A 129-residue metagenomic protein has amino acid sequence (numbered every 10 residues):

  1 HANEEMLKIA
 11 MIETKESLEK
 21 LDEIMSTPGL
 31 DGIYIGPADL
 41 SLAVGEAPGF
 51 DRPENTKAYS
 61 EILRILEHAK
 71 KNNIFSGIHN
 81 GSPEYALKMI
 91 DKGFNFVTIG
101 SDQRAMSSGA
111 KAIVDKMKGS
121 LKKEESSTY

Functional and structural regions predicted by a protein language model:
H1-Y129: Expand to "…catalyze enediolate/carbanion chemistry for C-C bond making/breaking, isomerization, decarboxylation
